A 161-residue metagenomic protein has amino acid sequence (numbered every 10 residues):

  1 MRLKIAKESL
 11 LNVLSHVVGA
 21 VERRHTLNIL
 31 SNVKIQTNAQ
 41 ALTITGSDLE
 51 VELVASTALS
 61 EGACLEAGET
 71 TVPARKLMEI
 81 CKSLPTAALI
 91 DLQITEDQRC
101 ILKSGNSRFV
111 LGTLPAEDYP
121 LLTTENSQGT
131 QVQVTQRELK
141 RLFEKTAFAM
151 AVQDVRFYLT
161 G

Functional and structural regions predicted by a protein language model:
M1-G161: Structural preference for solvent-exposed beta-strand-turn elements and adjacent flexible terminal/loop segments within
